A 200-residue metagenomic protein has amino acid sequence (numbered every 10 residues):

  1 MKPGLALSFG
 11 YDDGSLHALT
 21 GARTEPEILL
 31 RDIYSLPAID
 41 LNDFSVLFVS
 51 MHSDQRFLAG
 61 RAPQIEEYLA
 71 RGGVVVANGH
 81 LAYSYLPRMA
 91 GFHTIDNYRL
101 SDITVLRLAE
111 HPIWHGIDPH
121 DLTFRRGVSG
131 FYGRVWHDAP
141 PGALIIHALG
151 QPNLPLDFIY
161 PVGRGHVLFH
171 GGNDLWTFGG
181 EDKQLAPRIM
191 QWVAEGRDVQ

Functional and structural regions predicted by a protein language model:
K2, L16-R23, I103-D182, G196-Q200: Catalytic beta-strand/loop cores that center a nucleophilic Ser/Cys/Thr and support acyl-enzyme chemistry
K2-M89: Helical hinge/lid and interdomain linker segments adjacent to catalytic or ligand-binding clefts that mediate domain
F9, D32, S129-G130, F158 (+1 more regions): Intrinsically disordered, low-complexity segments enriched in small/polar residues
P26-R31, H93-N97, P141-A148: Short secondary-structure junctions
Q55-V128, L185: A glycine-rich, often tryptophan-bearing local segment used as a flexible ligand/cofactor-contacting loop or short
A70, A194-E195: Residues at helix-coil transition
Q184-A194: Short amphipathic C-terminal alpha-helix that caps PH/PH-like domains
